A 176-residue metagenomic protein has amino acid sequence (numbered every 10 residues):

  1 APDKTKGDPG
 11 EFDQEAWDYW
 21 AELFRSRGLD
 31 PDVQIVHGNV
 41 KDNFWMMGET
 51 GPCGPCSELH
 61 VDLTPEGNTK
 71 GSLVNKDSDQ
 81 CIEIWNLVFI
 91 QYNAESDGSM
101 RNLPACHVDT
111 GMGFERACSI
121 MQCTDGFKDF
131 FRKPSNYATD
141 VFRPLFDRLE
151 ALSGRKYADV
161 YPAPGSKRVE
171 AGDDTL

Functional and structural regions predicted by a protein language model:
A1-L176: Structured aminoacyl-transfer and RNA-binding surfaces used for tRNA recognition/handling in the translation apparatus
